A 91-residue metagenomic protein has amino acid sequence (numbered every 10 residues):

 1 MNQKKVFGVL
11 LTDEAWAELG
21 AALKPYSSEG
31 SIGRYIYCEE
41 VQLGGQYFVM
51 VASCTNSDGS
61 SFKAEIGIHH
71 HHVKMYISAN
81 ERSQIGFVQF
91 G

Functional and structural regions predicted by a protein language model:
M1-G91: Eukaryotic intrinsically disordered, low-complexity regulatory linkers and tails enriched in Ser/Thr/Pro
